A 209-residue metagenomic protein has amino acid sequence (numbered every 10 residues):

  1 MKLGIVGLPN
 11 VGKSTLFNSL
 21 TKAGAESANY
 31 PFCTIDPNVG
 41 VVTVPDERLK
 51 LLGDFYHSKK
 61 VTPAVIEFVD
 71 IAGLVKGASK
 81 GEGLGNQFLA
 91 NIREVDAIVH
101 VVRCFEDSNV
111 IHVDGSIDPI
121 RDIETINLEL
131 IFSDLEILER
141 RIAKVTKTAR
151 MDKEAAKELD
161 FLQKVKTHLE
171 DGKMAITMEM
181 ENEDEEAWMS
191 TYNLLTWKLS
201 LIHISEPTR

Functional and structural regions predicted by a protein language model:
M1-K76, E82, N86-I92, I98-H100: Conserved G1/Walker A P-loop phosphate-binding module
I71, C104, E206: Residues immediately flanking
S79-L201: Phosphate/Mg2+-binding loops and adjacent switch elements in nucleotide/diphosphate-handling enzyme cores
I202-T208: Residue-level detector of conserved catalytic or cofactor/ligand-binding positions in enzyme active sites
